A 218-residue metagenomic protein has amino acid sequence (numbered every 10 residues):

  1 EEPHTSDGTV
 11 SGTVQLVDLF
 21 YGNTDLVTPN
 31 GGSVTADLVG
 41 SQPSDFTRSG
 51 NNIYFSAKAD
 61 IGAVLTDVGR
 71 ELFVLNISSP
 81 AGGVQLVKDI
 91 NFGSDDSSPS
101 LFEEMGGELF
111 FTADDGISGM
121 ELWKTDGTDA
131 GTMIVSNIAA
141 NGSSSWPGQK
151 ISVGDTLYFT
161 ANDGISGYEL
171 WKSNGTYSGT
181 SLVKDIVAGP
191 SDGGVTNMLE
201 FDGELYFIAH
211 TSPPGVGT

Functional and structural regions predicted by a protein language model:
E1-T218: Feature 14080 marks short, conserved micro-sites in well-ordered regions that are central to protein function
